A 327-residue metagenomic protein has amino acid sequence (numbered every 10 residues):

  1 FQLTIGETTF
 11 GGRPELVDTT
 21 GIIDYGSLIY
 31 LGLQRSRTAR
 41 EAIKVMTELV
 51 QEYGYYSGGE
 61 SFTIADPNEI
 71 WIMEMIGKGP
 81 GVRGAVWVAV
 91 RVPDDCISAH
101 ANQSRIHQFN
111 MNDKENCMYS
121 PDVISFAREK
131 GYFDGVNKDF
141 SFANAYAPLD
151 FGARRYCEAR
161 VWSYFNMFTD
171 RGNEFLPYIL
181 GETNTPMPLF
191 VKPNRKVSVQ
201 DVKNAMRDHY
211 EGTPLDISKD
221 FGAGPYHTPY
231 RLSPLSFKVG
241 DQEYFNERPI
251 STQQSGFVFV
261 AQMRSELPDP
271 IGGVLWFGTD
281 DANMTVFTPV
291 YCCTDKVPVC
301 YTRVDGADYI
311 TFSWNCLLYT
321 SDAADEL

Functional and structural regions predicted by a protein language model:
F1-Y25, V45-V197: A contiguous strand-loop segment
F10, D66-N68, V92, Q262-E266 (+1 more regions): Short, flexible beta-strand-to-coil junctions
T19-T47, T294-D305: Compact, glycine/acidic-enriched structural inserts
Y30-E52, Q200, N204-E211, A261: A broad, structural surface signal
K114, N283-R303, D308-W314: Gly/Pro-rich active-site capping loops and adjacent beta-alpha segments that organize cofactor/substrate pockets
D134-E266, P270-I271: Glycine-rich, aromatic-lined ligand/substrate-binding cores of catalytic and carbohydrate-binding domains
F259, D269, G273-D295: Low-complexity, glycine/alanine/valine/leucine- and proline-rich hydrophobic stretches
Y319-E326: Conserved small/polar residues in nucleotide/adenosyl-binding loops
